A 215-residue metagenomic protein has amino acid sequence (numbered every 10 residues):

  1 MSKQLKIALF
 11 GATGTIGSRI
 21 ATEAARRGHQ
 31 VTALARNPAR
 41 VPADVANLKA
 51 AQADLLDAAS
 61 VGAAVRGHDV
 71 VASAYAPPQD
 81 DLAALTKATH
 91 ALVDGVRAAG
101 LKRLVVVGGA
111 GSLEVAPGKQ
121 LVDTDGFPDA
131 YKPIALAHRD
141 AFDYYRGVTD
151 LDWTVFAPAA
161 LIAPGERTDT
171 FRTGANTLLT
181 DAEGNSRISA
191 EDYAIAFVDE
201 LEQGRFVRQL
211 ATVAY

Functional and structural regions predicted by a protein language model:
I7-R27: N-terminal Rossmann NAD(P)H-binding glycine-rich loop of SDR-like oxidoreductase domains
A8, T32, T154: Conserved beta-strand positions in the Rossmann-like core of class I SAM-dependent methyltransferases
Q30, P38, H90-P133, D143 (+1 more regions): Conserved Rossmann-fold NAD(P)-dependent oxidoreductase catalytic core, especially the SDR/UDP-sugar
A39-A98, R205: NAD(P)H-binding glycine-rich loop region in Rossmannoid oxidoreductase-like domains and their noncatalytic homologs
A137, S186-V198, Q209: Substrate-positioning beta->alpha
D143-P164: Conserved beta-loop-beta element that borders a ligand/cofactor-binding pocket
V148-T149, A163-T170, E200-Q209: Glycine/proline-rich active-site loop of Rossmann-fold NAD(P)-dependent oxidoreductases
